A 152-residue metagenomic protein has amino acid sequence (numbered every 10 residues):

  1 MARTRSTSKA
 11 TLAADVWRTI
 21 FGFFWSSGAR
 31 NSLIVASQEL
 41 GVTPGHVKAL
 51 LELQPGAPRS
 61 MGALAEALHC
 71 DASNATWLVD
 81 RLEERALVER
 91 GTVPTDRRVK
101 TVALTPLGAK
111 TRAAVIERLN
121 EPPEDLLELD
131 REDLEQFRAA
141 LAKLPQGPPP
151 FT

Functional and structural regions predicted by a protein language model:
M1-L40: N-terminal leader segment of winged-helix/HTH proteins
M1-T11, E132-T152: C-terminal regulatory/oligomerization modules of transcriptional regulators
L12, V16, G45-H46, L107 (+1 more regions): N-terminal positioning helix adjacent to the helix-turn-helix/winged-helix DNA-binding module
T19-G22, K48-L51, K110: Pre-recognition alpha-helix immediately N-terminal to the DNA-recognition helix within helix-turn-helix or winged-helix
F23, S27-N31, L68, T111-L127 (+1 more regions): Alpha-helical linker/hinge and terminal dimerization helices associated with HTH transcriptional regulators
A29-D71: N-terminal helix-turn-helix DNA-binding core of bacterial DNA-binding proteins
M61-G62, S73, D80, K100: Residues within helix-turn-helix
D80-A139: Charged, amphipathic alpha-helical coiled-coil/dimerization segments
